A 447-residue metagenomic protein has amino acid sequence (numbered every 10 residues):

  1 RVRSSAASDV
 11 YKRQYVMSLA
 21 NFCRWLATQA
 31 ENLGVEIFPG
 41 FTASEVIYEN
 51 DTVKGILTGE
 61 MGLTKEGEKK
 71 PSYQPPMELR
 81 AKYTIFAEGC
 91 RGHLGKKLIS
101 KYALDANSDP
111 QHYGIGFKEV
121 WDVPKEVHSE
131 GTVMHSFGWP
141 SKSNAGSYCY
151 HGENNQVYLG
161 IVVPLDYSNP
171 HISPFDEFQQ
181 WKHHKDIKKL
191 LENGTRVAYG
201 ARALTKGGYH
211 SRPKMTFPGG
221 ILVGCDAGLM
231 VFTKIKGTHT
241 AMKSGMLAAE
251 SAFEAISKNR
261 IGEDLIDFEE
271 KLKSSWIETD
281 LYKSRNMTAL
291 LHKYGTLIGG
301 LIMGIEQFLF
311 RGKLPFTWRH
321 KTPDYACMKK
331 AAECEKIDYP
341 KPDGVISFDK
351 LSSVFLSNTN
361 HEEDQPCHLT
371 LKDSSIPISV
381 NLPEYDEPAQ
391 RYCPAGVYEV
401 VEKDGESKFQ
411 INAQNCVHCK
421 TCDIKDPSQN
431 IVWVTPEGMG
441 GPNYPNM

Functional and structural regions predicted by a protein language model:
V2-A7, Y11: Single conserved hydrophobic/aromatic residue that forms the stacking wall/gate of nucleotide- or nucleobase-binding
E31-I187, L247, S251: Predominantly flavin-linked oxidoreductase catalytic cores and closely associated redox partners
G160, S168-F178, H183-L191, H210-K243 (+1 more regions): C-terminal catalytic lobe of FAD-dependent flavoproteins
R202-F232, S353-D364, P377-Y392, E399: FAD-binding beta-loop-beta segment adjacent to the flavin cofactor pocket
T216, L222-L229, T238-A252, D264 (+2 more regions): Extended, hydrophobic alpha-helical segments in both membrane/secreted and soluble proteins
G228-K234, E250-Y294, Q410, P442: Active-site-proximal substrate-binding core of FAD-dependent oxidoreductases
L291-V345: C-terminal auxiliary extensions adjacent to catalytic cores
P383-Q414, T421-N443: Iron-sulfur cluster-binding cysteine motifs and their immediate structural context in ferredoxin-like electron-transfer
